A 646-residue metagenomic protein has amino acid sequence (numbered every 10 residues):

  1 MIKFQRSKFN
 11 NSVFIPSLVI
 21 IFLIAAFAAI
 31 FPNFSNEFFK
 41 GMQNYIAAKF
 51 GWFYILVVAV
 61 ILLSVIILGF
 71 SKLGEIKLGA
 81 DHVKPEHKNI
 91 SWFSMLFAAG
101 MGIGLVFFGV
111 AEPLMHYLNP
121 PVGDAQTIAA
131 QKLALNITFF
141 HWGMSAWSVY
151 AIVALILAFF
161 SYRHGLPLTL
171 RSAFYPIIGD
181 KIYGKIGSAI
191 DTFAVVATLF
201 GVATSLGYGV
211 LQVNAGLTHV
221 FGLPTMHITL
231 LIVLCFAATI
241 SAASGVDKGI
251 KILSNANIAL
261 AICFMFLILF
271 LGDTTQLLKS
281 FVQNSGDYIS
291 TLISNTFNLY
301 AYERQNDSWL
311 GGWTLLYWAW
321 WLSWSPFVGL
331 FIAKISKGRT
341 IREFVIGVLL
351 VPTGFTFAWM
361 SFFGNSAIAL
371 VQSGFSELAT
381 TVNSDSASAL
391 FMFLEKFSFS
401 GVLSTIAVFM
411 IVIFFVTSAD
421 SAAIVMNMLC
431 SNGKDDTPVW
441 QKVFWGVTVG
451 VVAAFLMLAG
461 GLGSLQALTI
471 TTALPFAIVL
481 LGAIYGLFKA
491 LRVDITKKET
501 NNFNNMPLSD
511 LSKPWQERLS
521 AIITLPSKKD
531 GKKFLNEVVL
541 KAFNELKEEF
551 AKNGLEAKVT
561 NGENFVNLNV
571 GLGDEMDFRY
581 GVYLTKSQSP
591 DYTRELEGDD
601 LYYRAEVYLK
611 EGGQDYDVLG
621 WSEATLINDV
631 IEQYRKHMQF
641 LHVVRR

Functional and structural regions predicted by a protein language model:
M1-A130, F266: N-terminal alpha-helical transmembrane segments of multi-pass membrane transport and channel/translocase proteins
M1-S7, F31-I46, V65-K84, A134-H141 (+7 more regions): Membrane-water interface regions at transmembrane-helix termini and the short interhelical loops of multi-pass membrane
I2-F4, E37-Q43, F70-N89, L114-I137 (+3 more regions): Flexible loop linkers connecting adjacent transmembrane helices in multi-pass alpha-helical membrane transporters
K3-S12, A47-G51, D81-A99, L135-M144 (+6 more regions): Transmembrane-helix boundary/entry motifs in multi-pass membrane transporters
R6-I21, G179-S188, G222-T239, A243 (+6 more regions): Loop-to-transmembrane helix boundary motifs in multi-pass membrane proteins
S7-I15, V19-A29, L62-I67, M101-L105 (+5 more regions): Helix-loop-helix module between adjacent transmembrane segments
P16, A47-F50, V57-V60, I190-A194 (+6 more regions): Membrane-interface loop-to-helix entry segments
F108-P120, L269-T291, T353-S384: Extracellular/periplasmic helix-exit of transmembrane alpha-helices
